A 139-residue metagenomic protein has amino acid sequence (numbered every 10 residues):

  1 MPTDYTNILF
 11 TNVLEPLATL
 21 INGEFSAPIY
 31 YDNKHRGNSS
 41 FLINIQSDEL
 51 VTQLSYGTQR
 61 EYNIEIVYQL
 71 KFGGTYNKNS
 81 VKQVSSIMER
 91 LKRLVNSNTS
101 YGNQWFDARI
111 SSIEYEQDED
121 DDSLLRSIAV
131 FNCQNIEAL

Functional and structural regions predicted by a protein language model:
M1-D32, S47-L139: Charged, amphipathic alpha-helical segments and their flanking helix caps
H35-G37: A short, polar/charged loop/turn motif at coil->beta-strand junctions and beta-hairpin connectors
S39-S47: A short, hydrophobic beta-strand-centered structural micro-motif
